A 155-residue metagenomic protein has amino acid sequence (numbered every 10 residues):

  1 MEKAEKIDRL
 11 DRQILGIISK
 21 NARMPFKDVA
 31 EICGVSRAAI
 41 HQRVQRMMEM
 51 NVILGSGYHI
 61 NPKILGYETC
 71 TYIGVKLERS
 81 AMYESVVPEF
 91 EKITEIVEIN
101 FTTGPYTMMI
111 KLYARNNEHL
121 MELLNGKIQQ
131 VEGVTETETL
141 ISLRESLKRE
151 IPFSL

Functional and structural regions predicted by a protein language model:
M1-L155: A compositional/biophysical signature of low hydrophobicity enriched in polar/charged and small residues
